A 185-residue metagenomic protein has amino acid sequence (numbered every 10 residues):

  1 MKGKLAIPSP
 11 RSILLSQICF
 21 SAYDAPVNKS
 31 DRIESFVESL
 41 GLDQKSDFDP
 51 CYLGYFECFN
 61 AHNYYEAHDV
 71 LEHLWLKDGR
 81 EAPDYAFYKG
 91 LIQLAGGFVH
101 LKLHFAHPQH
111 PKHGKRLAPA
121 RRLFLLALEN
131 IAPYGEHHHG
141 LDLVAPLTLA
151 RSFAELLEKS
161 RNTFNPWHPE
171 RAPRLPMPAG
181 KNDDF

Functional and structural regions predicted by a protein language model:
K2-G79, P133-F185: N-terminal alpha-helical interaction modules that lie
D47, A82-K89: Residues that mark the junctions of alpha-helical repeat units in TPR/alpha-solenoid scaffolds
F59, L94, V99-L103, P108 (+1 more regions): Specific register positions within alpha-helical solenoid repeats of the TPR/Sel1-like families, i.e., one
Y65-E66, Y85, A118: Short, solvent-exposed positions on alpha-helices
L76-R80, H107-H110: Acidic/His metal-coordination segments adjacent to aromatic residues that form catalytic metal sites in metalloenzymes
K89-G96, R122-I131, L147-A150: Hydrophobic alpha-helical segments of small multi-pass membrane proteins
F105-E136: TPR/TPR-like (Sel1-like) alpha-helical repeat modules
